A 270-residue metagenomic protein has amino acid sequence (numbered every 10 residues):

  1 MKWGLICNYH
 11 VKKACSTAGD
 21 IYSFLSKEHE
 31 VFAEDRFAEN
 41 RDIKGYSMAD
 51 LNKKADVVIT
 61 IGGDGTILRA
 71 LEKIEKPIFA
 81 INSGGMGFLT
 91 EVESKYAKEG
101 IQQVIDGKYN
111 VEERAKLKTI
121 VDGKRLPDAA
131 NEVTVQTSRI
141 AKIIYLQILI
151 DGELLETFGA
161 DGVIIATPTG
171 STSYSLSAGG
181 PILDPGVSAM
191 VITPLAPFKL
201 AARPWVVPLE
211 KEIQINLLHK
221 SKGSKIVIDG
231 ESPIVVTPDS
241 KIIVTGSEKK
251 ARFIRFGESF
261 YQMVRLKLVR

Functional and structural regions predicted by a protein language model:
M1-V57, K73, S94-E113, I120-P127: ATP/NTP phosphate-donor binding region
A14, G65-A70, T172-S177: Short glycine/serine/threonine-rich phosphate/pyrophosphate-binding segments that cradle anionic phosphate groups
I59-T66, G162-V163, T167: Glycine-rich phosphate-binding loop
E72-G84: Gly/Ser-rich helix-loop-strand patches that form or flank binding pockets for ribonucleotide-derived cofactors
S83-M86, P197: Short, acidic/turn-prone active-site loops that include or flank metal/cofactor- and phosphate-binding residues
M86-D161: Catalytic core of DAGKc-family lipid kinases
P127, V135, I140, I150-L154 (+1 more regions): ATP/nucleoside-binding phosphotransfer catalytic cores, i.e., glycine-rich phosphate-binding loops
E153, T157-A160, I165-A201: Gly/Ser/Thr-rich active-site loops/lids in small-molecule metabolic enzymes that frequently grip phosphoryl groups
